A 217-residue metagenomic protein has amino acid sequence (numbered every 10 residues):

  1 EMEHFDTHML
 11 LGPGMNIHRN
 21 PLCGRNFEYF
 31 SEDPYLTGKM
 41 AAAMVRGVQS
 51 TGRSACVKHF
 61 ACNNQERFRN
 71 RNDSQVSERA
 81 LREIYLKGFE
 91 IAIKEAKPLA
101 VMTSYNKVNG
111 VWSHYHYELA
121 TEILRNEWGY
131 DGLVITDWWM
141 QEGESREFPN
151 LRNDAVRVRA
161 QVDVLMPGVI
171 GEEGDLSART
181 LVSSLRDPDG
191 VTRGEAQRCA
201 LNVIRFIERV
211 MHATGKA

Functional and structural regions predicted by a protein language model:
E1-A217: Glycoside hydrolase catalytic-domain context in secreted enzymes
